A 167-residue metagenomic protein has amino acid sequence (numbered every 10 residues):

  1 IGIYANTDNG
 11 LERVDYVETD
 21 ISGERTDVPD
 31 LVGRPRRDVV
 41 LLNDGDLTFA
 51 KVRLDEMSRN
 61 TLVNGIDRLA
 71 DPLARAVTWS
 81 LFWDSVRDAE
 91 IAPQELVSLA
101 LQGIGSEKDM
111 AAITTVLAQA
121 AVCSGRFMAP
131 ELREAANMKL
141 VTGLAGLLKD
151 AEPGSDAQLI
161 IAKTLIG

Functional and structural regions predicted by a protein language model:
I1-G167: Non-catalytic accessory/interaction domains
